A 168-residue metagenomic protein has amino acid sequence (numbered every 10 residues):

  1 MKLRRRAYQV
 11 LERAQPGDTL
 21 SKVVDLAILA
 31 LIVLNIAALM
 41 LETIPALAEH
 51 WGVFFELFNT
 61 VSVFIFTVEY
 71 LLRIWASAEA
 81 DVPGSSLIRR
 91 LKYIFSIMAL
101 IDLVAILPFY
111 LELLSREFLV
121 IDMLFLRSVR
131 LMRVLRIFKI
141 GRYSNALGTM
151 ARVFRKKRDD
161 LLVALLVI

Functional and structural regions predicted by a protein language model:
M1-I168: Scaffold helices S1-S3 of the voltage-sensor/voltage-sensor-like domain in six-transmembrane cation channels
